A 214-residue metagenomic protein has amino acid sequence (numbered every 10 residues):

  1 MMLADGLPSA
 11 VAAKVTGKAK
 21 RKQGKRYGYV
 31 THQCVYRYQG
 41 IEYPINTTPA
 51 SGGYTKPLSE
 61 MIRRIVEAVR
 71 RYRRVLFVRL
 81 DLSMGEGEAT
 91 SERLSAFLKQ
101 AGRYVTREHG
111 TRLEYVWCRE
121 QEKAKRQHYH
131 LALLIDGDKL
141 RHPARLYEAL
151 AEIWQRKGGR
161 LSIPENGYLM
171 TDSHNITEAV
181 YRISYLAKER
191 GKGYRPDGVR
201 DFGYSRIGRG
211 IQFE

Functional and structural regions predicted by a protein language model:
M1-A12, T16: Acidic, serine/threonine- and proline/glycine-rich low-complexity repeats
M2-G6, Q23-Y72, L76, G137-E214: Catalytic "initiation/cleavage/transfer" segments centered on a nucleophilic residue and adjacent nucleic-acid-engaging
K14-R26: Short Lys/Arg-rich cationic patches that frequently serve as NLS/NoLS or arginine-rich RNA/DNA-binding motifs
I62-E122: Signature for HUH/AEP ssDNA processing cores
A89-S91, R126-Y129, T171-E178: Short, solvent-exposed polar/charged micro-motifs at secondary-structure junctions
Y115-D138: Histidine-centered divalent-metal-coordination microenvironment in nucleic-acid enzymes
